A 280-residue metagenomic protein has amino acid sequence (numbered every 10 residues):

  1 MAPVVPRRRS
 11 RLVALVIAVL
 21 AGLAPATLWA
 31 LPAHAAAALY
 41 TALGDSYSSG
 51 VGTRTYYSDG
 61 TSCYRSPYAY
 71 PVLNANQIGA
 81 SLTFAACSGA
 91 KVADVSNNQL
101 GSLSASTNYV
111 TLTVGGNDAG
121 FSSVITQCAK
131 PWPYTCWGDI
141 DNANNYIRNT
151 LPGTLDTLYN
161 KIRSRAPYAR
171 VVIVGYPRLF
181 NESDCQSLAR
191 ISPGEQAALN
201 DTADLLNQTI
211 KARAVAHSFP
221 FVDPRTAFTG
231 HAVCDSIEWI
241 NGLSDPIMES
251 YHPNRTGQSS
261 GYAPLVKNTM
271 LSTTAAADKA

Functional and structural regions predicted by a protein language model:
M1-A35: Secretory targeting and sorting signals
L28-T41, V95-T111, D156-R170, K267-M270 (+2 more regions): Short amphipathic alpha-helices and their capping/turn segments at secondary-structure boundaries
A35-A86, G101: Serine-esterase "nucleophile elbow" of acetyl-processing enzymes
L39-G44, S48-G50, S81-A86, N108-T113 (+3 more regions): Structural recognition of the beta-strand scaffold that forms the well-ordered cores of secreted hydrolase catalytic
D59-Y68, Y134-T150, P193-D204, M248-S250: A short acidic, glycine-rich active-site loop that binds or catalyzes chemistry on phosphate/adenosine moieties
L73-S81, G153-V172, L205-V222: A structural motif corresponding to the C-terminal end of an alpha-helix and its immediate exit/capping segment
D94-I147, R178: Oxyanion-hole/transition-state-stabilizing segment in secreted/luminal serine hydrolases and related acyltransferases
P177-K279: Catalytic His-Asp segment of secreted/periplasmic serine-dependent ester chemistry enzymes
